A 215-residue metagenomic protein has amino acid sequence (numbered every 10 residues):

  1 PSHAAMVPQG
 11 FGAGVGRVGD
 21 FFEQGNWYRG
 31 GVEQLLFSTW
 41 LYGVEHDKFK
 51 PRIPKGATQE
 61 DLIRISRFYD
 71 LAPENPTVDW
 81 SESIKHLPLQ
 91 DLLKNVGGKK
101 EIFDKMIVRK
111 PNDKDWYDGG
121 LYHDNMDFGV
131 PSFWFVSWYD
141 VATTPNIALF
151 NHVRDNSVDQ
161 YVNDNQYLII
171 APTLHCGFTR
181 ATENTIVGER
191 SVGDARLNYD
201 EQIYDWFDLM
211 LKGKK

Functional and structural regions predicted by a protein language model:
P1, G10-V15, I169-H175: Short, solvent-exposed turn/loop segments enriched in Gly/Ser/Thr/Pro and often Arg
S2-A4, N165: Core-facing hydrophobic residues within beta-strands of well-ordered domains
A4-D127: Accessory cap/linker subdomain of secreted extracellular hydrolases
D91-K215: C-terminal subdomain of alpha/beta-hydrolase-fold enzymes, centered on the catalytic histidine and its supporting
